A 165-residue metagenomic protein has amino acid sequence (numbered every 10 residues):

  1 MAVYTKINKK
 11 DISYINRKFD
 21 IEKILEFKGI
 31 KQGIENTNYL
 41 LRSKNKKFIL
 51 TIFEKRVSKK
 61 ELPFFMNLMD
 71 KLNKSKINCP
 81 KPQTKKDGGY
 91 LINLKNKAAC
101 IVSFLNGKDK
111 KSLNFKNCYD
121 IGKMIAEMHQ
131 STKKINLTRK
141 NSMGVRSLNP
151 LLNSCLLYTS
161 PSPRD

Functional and structural regions predicted by a protein language model:
M1-D20: Juxta-kinase regulatory segment immediately upstream of eukaryotic protein kinase catalytic domains
I7, G29-G33, L94: Short secondary-structure boundary/capping elements
K18-I24, S75-N78: Short secondary-structure junctions
L25-Y39: ATP-binding glycine-rich phosphate-binding loop
L41-K44: Active-site beta-strand termini and strand-to-loop segments that position acidic
K46-L137: ATP-binding pocket architecture of kinase catalytic cores
M143-C155: Glycine-rich, mobile lid/loop segments that gate access to catalytic sites or pores
Y158-D165: Conserved small/polar residues in nucleotide/adenosyl-binding loops
